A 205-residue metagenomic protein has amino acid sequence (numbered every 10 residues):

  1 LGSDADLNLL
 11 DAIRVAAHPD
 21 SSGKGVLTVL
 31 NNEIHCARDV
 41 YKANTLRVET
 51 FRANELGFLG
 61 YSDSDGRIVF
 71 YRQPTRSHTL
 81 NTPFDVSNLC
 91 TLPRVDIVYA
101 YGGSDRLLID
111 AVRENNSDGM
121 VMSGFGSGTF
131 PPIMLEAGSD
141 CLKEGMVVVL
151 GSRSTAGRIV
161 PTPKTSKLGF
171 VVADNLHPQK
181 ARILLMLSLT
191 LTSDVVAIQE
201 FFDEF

Functional and structural regions predicted by a protein language model:
L1, R38-D39, I109, V160-T162: Short, well-ordered secondary-structure micro-motifs
L1-S64: Internal gly/pro-rich beta-alpha loop/helix module that stabilizes soluble enzyme cofactors or their anionic handles
D4-N8, S21, N54, P93 (+6 more regions): Conserved active-site and cofactor/substrate-binding residues in soluble primary-metabolism enzymes
V15-P19, S62-D65, N115, S123 (+3 more regions): Change "in soluble alpha/beta enzymes" to "in soluble alpha/beta proteins
S21-G25, N31, L56, L92-R94 (+2 more regions): Short coil/turn connectors at secondary-structure junctions
L27-N31, Y99, S123, G151-S152: Short beta-strand segments
C36-M122, S127, F205: Accessory alpha-helical/coil subdomains and C-terminal extensions that flank or cap enzyme catalytic cores
S127-F205: C-terminal non-catalytic interaction/assembly regions of soluble proteins
